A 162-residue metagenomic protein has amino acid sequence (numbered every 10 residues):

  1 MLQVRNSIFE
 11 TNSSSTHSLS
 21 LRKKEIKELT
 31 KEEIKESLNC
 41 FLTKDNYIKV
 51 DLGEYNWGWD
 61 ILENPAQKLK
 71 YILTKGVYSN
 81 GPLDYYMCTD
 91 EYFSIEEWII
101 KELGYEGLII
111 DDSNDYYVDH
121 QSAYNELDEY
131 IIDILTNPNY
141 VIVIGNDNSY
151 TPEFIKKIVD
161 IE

Functional and structural regions predicted by a protein language model:
M1-E10, S15-E162: Long, non-globular targeting/processing and low-complexity regions
